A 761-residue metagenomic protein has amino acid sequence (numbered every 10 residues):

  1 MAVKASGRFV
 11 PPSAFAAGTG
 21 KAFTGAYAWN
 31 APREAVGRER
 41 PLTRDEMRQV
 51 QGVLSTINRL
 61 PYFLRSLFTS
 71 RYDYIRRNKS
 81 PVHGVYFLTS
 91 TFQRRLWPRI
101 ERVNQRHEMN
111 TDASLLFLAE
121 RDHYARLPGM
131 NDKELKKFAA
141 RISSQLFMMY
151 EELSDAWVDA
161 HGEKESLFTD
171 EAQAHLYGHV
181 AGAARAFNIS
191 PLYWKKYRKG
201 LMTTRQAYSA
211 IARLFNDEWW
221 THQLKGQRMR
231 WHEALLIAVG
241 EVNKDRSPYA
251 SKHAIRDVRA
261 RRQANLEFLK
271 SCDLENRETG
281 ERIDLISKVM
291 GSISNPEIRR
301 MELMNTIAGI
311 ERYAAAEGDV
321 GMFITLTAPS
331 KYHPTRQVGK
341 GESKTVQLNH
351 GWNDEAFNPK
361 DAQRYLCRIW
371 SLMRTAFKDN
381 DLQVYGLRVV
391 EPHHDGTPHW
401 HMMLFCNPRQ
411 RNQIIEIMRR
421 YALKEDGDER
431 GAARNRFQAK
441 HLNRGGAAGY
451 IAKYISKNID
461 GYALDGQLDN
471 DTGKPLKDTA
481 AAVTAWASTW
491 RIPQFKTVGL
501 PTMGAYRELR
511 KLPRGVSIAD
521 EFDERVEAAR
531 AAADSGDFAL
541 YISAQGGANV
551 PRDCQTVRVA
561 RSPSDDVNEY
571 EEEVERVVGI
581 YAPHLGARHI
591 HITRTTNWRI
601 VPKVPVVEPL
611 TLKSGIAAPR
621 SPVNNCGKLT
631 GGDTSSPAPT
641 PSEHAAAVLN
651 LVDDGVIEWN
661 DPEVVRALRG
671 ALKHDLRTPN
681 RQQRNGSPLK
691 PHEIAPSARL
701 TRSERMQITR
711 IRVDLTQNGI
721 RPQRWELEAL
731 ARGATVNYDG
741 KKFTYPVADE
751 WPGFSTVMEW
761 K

Functional and structural regions predicted by a protein language model:
M1-G396, P408-K761: Right-hand nucleic-acid polymerase module
M403-N407: Short hydrophobic/aromatic beta-strand micro-patches that form the beta-sheet surface supporting nucleotide- or nucleic
